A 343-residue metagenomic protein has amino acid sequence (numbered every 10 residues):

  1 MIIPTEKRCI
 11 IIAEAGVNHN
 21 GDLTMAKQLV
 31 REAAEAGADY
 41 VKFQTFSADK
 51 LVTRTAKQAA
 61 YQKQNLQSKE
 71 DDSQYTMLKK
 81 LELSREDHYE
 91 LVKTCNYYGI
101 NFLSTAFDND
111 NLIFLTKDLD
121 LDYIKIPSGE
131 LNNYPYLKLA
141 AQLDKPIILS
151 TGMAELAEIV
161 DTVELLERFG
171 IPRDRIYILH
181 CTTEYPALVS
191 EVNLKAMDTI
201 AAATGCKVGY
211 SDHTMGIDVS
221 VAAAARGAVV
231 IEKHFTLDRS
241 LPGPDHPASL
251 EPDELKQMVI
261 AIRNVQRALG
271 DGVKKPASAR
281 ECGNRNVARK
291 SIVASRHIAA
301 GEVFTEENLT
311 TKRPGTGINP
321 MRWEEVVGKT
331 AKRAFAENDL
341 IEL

Functional and structural regions predicted by a protein language model:
M1-L343: Catalytic cores and adjacent flexible loops of soluble metabolic enzymes that perform enolate/carbanion chemistry on
